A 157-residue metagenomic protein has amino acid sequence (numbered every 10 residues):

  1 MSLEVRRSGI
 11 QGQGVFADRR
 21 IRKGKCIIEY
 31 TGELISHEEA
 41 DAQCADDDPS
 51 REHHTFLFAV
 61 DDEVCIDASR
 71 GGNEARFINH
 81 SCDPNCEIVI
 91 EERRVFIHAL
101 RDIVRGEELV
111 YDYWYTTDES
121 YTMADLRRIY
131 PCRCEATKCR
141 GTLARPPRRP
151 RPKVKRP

Functional and structural regions predicted by a protein language model:
M1-V89, P152-K153: Catalytic cores of histone-lysine modification enzymes
S81-P157: C-terminal SET catalytic tail plus cysteine-rich post-SET Zn-binding segment of SAM-dependent SET-domain
